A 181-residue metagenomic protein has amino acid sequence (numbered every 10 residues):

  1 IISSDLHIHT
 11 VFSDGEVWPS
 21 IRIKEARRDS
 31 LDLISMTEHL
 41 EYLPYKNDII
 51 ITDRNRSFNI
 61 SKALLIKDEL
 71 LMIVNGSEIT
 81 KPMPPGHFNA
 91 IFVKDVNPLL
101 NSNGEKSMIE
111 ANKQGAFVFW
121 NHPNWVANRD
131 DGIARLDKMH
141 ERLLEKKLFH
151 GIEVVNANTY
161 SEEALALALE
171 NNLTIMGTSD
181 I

Functional and structural regions predicted by a protein language model:
I1-G115, N121, K147, V154-I181: A metal-dependent hydrolase metal-coordination microenvironment
P85-F88, N128-L144, A164-L167: Distinct, well-ordered alpha-helical segments
P123-W125: Extracellular glycoside hydrolase catalytic/binding regions
